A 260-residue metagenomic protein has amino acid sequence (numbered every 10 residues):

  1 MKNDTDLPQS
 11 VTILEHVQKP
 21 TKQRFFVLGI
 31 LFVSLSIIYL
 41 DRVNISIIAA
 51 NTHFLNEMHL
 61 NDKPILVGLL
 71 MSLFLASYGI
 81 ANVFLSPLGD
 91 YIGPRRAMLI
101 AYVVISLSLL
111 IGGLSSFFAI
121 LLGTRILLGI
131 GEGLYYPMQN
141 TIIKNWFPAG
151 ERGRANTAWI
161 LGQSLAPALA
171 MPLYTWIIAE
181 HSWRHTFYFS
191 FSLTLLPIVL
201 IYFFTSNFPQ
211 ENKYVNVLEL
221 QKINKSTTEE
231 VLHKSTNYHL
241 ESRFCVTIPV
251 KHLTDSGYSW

Functional and structural regions predicted by a protein language model:
K2-S46: Cytosolic juxtamembrane N-terminal segment immediately preceding the first transmembrane helix of multi-pass
V43, F74-V83, G133, P167-A168: Residue-level signature of mid-helix packing/kink "hotspots" within the transmembrane helices of 12-pass Major
I45-I47, E241-W260: Extracytoplasmic gate region of multi-pass secondary transporters
I48-I80: Extracellular/periplasmic helix-loop-helix junction of adjacent transmembrane segments in MFS-like secondary
I80-A119: Conserved MFS/SLC helix-loop-helix module at the cytosolic interface between two early adjacent transmembrane helices
S108-G112, L128, I201: MFS-fold secondary transporters
T124-Q163: Cytoplasmic helix-loop-helix junction between adjacent transmembrane helices in 12-TM secondary transporters
W159-N212: Helix-loop-helix hairpin linking two adjacent transmembrane segments in secondary transporters
